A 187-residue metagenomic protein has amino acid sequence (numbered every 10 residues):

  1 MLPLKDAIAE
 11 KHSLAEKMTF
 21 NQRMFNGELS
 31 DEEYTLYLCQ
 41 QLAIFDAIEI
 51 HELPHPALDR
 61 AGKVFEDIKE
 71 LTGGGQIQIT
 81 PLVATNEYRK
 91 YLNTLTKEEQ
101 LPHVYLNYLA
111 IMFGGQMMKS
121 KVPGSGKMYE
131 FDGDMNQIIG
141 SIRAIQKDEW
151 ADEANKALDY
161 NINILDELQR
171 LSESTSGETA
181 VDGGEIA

Functional and structural regions predicted by a protein language model:
M1-A187: Metal- and O2-centered redox machinery and metal/ROS homeostasis
